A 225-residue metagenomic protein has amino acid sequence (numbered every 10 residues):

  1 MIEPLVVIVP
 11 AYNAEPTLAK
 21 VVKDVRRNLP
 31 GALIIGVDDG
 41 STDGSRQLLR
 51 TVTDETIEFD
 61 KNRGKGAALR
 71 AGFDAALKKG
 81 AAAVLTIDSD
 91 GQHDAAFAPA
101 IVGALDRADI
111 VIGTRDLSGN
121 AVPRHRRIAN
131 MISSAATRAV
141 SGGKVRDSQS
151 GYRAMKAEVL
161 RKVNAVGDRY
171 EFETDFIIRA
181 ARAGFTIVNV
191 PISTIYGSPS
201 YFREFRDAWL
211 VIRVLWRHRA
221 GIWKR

Functional and structural regions predicted by a protein language model:
P4-V6, L33, D175: Cell-envelope/extracellular polymer assembly enzymes that use nucleotide-activated donors
V6-P10, E58: Short hydrophobic beta-strand elements that form part of the catalytic alpha/beta core underpinning NDP-sugar/donor
V9, V22, G31-S41, I87: Short beta-strand/loop segment that forms part of the nucleotide-sugar
N13-R27: Short, well-formed alpha-helical segments that are part of the catalytic scaffolds of diverse glycosyltransferases
D38-Q47, G91: A conserved acidic beta->alpha catalytic loop
E55, F59-K78, A95-Y170, Y196-V214 (+1 more regions): Acceptor/aglycone-binding surface of glycosyltransferases and processive sugar-polymer synthases
A81-D90: Short beta-strand-to-loop acidic/aromatic patch adjacent to the donor-nucleotide binding site
K144, D168, I177-I195: Catalytic donor-sugar/metal-binding loop of nucleotide-sugar-dependent glycosyltransferases
